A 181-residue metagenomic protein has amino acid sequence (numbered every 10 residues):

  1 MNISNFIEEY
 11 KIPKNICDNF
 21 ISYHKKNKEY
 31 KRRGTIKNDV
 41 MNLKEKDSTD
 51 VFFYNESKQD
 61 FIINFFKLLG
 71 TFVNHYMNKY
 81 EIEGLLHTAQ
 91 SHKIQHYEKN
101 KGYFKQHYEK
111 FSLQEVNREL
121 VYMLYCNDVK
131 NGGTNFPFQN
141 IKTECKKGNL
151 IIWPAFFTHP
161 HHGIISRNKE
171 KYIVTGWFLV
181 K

Functional and structural regions predicted by a protein language model:
M1-L150, T158-K181: Fe(II)/2-oxoglutarate oxygenase catalytic core
